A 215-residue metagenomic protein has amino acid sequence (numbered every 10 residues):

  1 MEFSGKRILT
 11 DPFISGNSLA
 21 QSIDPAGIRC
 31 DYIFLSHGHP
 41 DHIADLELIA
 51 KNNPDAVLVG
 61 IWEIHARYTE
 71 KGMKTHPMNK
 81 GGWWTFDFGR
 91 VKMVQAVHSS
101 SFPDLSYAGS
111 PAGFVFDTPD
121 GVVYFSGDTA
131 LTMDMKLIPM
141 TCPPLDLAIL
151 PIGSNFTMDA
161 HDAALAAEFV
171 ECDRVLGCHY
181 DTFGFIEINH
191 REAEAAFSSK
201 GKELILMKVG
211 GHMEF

Functional and structural regions predicted by a protein language model:
M1-L9, I14-S18, K92, R174 (+2 more regions): Zn-dependent metallo-beta-lactamase
E2-G38, A44-N52, S99-L105, T129-P143: Pre-active-site segment of Zn-dependent metallo-hydrolases
E2-I8, W83-V91, D117-V123, F215: Beta-strand-turn-beta hairpins that frame and shape the catalytic cleft of phosphate-ester-processing enzymes
L9-D11, C30-G38, V57-I61, Y124-T129 (+3 more regions): Active-site neighborhood of phospho(di)ester-bond hydrolases with catalytic His/Asp-centered motifs
G16-N17, H39-A44, H65-R67, G82-T85 (+5 more regions): Active-site environment of divalent metal-dependent phosphoester hydrolases
A44-N52, A56-F102: Glycine/small-residue-rich loop that forms an oxyanion/phosphate-binding "nest" at active or ligand-binding sites
V57, T69-G82, A164, E168-F215: Binuclear metal-ion centers of metallo-dependent hydrolases, dominated by the metallo-beta-lactamase
F102-E168: Active-site-proximal loop/helix segments of hydrolase catalytic cores
